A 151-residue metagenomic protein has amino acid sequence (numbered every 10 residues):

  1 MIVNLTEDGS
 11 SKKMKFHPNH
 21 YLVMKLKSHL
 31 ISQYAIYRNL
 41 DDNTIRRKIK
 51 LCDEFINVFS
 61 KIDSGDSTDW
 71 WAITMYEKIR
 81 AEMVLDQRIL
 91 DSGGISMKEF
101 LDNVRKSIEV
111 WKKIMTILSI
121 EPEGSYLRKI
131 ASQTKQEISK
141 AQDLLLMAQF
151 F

Functional and structural regions predicted by a protein language model:
M1-F151: Extended alpha-helical scaffold/coiled-coil
